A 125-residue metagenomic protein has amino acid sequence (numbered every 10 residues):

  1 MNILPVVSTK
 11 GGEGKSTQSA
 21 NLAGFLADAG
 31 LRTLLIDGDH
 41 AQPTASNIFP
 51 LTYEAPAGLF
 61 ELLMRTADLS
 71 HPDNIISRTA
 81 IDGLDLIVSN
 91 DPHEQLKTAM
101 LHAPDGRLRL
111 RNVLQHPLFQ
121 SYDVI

Functional and structural regions predicted by a protein language model:
M1-I125: P-loop NTP-binding core
